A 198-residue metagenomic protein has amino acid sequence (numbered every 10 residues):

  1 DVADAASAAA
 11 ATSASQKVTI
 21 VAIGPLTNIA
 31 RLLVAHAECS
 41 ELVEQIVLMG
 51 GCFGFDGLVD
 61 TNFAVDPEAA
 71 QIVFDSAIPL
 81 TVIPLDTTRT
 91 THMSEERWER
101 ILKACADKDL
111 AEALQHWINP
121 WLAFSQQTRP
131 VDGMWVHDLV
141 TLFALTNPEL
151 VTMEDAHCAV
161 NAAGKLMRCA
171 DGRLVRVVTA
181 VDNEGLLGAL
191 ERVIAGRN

Functional and structural regions predicted by a protein language model:
D1-E95: Active-site histidine-anchored catalytic micro-motif
A64-E68, S76, I83-N198: Conformational coupling and interaction surfaces
